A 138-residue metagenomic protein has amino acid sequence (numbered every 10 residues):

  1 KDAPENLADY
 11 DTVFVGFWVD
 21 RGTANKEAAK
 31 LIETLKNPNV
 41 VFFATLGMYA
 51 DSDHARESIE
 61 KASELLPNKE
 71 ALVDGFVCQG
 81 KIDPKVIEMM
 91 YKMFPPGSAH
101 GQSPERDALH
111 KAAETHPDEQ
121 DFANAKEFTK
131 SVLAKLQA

Functional and structural regions predicted by a protein language model:
K1-D9: Short acidic low-complexity segments
D9-V15, D20-A138: FMN-binding flavodoxin-like domain, especially the glycine-rich phosphate-binding loop
